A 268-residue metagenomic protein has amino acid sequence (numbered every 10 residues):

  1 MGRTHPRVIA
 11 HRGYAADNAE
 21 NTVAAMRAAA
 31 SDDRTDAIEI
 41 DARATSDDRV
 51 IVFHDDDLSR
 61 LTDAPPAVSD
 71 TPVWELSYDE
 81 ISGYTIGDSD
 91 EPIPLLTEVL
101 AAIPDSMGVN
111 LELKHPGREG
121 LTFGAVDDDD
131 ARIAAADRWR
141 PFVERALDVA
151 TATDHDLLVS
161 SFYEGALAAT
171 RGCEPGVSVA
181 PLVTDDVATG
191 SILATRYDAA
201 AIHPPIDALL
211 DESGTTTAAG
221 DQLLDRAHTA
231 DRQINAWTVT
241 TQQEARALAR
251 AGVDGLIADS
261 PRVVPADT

Functional and structural regions predicted by a protein language model:
M1-I9, S31, P65-V68, S77 (+8 more regions): Haloarchaeal acidic low-complexity proteome signature biased toward cell-envelope/secretome components but also
T4-I9, A152-D156, T170-P181, G220-W237: Short beta-strand/loop segments at the ligand-binding rim of alpha/beta enzyme cores
R7-I9, D36-E39, G108-E112, D156-S160 (+4 more regions): Structural preference for beta-strand elements that scaffold enzyme active sites
H11, A29, D41, I81 (+9 more regions): Conserved, mostly hydrophobic/aromatic
G13, R43-T45, D56, K114-P116 (+5 more regions): Active-site beta-loop-alpha junctions enriched in small/polar residues
D32-T35, A102, Y197, A251: Structural motif
H54-C173: Metal-dependent phosphodiesterase/phospholipase catalytic core, i.e., the His/Asp/Glu-rich active-site region
A180-T268: C-terminal active-site rim and adjoining tail of enzyme catalytic domains
